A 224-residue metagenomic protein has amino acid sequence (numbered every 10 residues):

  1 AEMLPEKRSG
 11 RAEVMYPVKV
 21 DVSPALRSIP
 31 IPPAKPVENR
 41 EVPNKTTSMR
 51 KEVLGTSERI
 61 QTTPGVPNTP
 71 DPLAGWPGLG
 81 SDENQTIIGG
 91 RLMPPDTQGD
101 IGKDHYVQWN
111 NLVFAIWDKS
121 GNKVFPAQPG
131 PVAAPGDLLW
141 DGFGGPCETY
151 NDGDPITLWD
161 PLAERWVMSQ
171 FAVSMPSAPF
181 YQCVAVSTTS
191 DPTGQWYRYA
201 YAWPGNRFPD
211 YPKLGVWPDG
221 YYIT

Functional and structural regions predicted by a protein language model:
A1-T224: C-terminal PAP-associated
